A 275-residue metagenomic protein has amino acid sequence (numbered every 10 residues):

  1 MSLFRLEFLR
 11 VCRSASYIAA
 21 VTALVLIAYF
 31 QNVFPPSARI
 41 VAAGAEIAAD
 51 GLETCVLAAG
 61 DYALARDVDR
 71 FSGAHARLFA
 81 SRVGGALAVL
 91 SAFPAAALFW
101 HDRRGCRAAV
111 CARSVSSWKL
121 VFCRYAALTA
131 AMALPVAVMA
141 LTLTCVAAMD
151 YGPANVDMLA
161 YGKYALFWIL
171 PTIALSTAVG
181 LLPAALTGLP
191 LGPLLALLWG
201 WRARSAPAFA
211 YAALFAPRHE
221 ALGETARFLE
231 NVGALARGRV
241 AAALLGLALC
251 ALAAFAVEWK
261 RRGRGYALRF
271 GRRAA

Functional and structural regions predicted by a protein language model:
M1-L24, R261-A275: Aromatic- and glycine-rich beta-strand/loop motifs that create alpha-glucan
F4, Y17-V21, G162-F167, G192-A196 (+1 more regions): Hydrophobic alpha-helical transmembrane segments
R5, S176-A184, C250, A254 (+1 more regions): Hydrophobic transmembrane alpha-helices
A15, S117, L189-P190: Membrane-helix interface/capping residues of multi-pass secondary transporters
A20-G51, C55-H101, V121-L191: Secretory targeting signals
F34-A45, D61-F71, L194-A275: Terminal transmembrane helical anchor/hairpin motif
R104: An acidic-aromatic pocket/loop used at catalytic or ligand-binding sites
V110-W118: Short helix-to-coil transition segments within interhelical loops that connect adjacent transmembrane helices
